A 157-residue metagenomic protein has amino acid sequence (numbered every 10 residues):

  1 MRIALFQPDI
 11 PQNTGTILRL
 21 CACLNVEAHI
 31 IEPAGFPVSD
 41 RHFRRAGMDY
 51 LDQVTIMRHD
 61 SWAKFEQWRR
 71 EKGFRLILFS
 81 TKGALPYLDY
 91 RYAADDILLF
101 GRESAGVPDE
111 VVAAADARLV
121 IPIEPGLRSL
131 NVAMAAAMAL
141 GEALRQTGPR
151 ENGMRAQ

Functional and structural regions predicted by a protein language model:
M1-Q157: Post-transcriptional modification and biogenesis factors for structured RNAs of the translation apparatus
